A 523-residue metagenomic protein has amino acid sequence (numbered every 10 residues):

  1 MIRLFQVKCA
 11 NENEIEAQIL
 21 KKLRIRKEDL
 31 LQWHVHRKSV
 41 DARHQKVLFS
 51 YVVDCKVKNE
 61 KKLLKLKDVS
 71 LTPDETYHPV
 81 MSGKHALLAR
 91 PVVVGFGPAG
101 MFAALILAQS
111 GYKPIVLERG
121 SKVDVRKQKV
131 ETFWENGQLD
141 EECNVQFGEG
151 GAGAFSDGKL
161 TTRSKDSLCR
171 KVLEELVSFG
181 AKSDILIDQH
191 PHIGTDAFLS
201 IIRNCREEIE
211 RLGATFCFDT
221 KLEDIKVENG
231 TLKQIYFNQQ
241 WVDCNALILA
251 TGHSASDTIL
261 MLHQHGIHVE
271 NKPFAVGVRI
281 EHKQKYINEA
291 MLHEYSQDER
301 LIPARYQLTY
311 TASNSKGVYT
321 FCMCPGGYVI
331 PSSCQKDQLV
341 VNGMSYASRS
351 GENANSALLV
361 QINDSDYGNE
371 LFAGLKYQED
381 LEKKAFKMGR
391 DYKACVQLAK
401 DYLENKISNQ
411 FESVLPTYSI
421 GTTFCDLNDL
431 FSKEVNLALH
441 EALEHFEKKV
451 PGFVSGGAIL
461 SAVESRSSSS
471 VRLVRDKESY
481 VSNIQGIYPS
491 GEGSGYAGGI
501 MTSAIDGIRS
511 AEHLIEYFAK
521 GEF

Functional and structural regions predicted by a protein language model:
R3-F49, D54-F155, K159-F523: Residues forming the flavin
